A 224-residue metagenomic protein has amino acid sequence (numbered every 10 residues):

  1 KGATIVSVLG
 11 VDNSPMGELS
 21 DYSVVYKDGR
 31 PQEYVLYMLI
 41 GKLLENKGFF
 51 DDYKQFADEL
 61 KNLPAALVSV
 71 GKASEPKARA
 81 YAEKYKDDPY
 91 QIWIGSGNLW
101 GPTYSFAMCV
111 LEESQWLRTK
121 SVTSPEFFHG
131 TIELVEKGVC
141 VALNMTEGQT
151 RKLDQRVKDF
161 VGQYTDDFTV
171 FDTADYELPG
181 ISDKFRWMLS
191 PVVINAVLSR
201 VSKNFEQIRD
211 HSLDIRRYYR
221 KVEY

Functional and structural regions predicted by a protein language model:
K1-E59, N144-F168: Glycine-rich phosphate-binding loops that contact phosphosugars or nucleotide phosphates
S7-Y22, T131-E133, E177-W187: Glycine-rich, charge-decorated loop segments at or immediately adjacent to ligand/cofactor-binding or catalytic sites
V24-V25, R30-P31, M38, L43-T123 (+2 more regions): Active-site phosphate/pyrophosphate-binding segments
M38-K42, V110, R156-D159, A196 (+1 more regions): Alpha-helical scaffold segments in soluble metabolic enzymes
M38-K42, V135-K137, I181-S190: Short, surface-exposed amphipathic charged segments that create phosphate/polyanion-binding patches used for binding
E59-L63, F168-T173, S190-P191, V201 (+1 more regions): Aromatic-enriched
G101-T169: Internal helical hairpin/lid segments
A174-R217: Structured C-terminal subdomain patch of bacterial secreted/periplasmic proteins
